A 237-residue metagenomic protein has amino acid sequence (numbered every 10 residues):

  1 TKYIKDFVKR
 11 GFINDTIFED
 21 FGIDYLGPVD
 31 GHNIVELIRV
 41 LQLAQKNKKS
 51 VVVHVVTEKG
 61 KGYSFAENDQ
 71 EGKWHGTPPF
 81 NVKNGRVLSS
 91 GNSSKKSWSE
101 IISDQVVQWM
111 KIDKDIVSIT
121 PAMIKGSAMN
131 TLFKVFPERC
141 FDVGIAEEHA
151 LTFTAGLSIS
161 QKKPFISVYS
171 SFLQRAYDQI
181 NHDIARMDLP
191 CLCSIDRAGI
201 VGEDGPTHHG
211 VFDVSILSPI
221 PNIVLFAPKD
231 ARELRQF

Functional and structural regions predicted by a protein language model:
T1: Metal-dependent DNA phosphodiester-chemistry modules and their immediately adjacent helices/loops in DNA-processing
K9-D15, I23-V40, K46-F237: Thiamine diphosphate
